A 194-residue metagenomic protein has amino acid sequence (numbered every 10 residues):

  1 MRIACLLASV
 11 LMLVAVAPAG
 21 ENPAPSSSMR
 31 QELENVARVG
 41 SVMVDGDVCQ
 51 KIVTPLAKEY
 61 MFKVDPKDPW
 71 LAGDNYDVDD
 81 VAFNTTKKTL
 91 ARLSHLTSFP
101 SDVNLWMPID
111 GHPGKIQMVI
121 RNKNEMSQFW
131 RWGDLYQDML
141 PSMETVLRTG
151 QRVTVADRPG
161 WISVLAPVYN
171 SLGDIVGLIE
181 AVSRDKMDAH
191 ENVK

Functional and structural regions predicted by a protein language model:
C5-V14: Bacterial N-terminal signal peptides
A17-W70: Juxtamembrane extracytoplasmic/periplasmic/luminal helical "stalk" adjacent to the first N-terminal
V39, M43-D47, L93-G114: Short N-terminal helix-loop-first-beta-strand/juxtamembrane motif that initiates sensory/input modules
D79-A91: Short amphipathic alpha-helical segments
K87, V119-R158: Extracytoplasmic/periplasmic sensor domains and loops in membrane signaling proteins
P159-P167: A short beta-strand signature within small-molecule sensing/ligand-binding domains used in signal transduction
N170-I179: Short hydrophobic/glycine-rich mini-motifs in sensory/regulatory modules that couple input to downstream signaling
A181-K194: Helix-start (N-cap) segments at beta->loop->alpha junctions that couple sensory/regulatory domains to adjoining helices
